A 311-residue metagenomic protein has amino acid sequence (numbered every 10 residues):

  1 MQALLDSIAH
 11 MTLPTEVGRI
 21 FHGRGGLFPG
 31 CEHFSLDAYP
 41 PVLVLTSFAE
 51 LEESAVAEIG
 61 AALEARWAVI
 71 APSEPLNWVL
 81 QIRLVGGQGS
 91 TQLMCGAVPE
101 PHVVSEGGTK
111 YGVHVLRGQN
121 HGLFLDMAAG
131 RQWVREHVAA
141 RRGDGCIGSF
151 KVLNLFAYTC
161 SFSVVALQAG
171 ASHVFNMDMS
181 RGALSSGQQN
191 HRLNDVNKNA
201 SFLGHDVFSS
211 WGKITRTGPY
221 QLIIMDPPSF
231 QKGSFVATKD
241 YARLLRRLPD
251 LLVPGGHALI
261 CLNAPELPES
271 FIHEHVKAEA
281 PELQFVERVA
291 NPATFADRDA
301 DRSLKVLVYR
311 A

Functional and structural regions predicted by a protein language model:
M1-V42, F48: Non-catalytic accessory regions of SAM-dependent methyltransferases
P29-G30, S35-D37, E58-A128, Q132: Non-catalytic substrate-recognition/targeting regions of SAM-dependent transferases
G145-Y158: Conserved class I S-adenosyl-L-methionine
T159-A171: Conserved SAM-binding loop of SAM-dependent methyltransferases across substrates and taxa, primarily the Class I
H173-D178: Conserved SAM-binding motif I beta-strand of class I
M179-I224: S-adenosyl-L-methionine
Y241-P254: A short glycine-rich, Lys/Arg-flanked "PGG" loop and its adjoining helix->strand segment in the class I
H257-A311: C-terminal catalytic and target-recognition region of SAM-dependent MTase-like enzymes, primarily methyltransferases
